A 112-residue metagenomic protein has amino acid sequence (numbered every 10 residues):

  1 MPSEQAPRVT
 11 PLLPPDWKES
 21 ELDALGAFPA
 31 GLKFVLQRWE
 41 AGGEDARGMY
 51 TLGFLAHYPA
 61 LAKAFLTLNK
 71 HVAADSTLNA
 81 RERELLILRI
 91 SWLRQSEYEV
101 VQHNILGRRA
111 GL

Functional and structural regions predicted by a protein language model:
M1-T77: Secretory/endomembrane lumenal or extracellular ectodomains immediately following the signal peptide
A46-F54, A80-L93: Alpha-helical scaffold segments that form or flank carboxylate-/histidine-based iron centers
L61, E84, I90-A110: Conserved alpha-helical segments that form or flank metal/cofactor-binding pockets of metalloenzymes
L78-N79, G111-L112: Helix N-cap / loop-to-helix initiation motif
